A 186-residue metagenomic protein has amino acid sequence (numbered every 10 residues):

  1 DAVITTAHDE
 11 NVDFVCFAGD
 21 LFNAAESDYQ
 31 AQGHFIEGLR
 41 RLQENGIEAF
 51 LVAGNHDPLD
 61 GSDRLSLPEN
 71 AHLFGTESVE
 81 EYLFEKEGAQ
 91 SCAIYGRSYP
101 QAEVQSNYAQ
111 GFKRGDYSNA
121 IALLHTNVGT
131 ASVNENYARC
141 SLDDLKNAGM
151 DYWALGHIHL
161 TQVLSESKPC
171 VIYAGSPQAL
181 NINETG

Functional and structural regions predicted by a protein language model:
D1-G33: N-terminal active-site segment of His-dependent metallophosphoesterases
F14, A25-G186: His/Asp/Glu-rich metal-coordinating catalytic cores of metallo-dependent phosphodiesterases/hydrolases acting on
